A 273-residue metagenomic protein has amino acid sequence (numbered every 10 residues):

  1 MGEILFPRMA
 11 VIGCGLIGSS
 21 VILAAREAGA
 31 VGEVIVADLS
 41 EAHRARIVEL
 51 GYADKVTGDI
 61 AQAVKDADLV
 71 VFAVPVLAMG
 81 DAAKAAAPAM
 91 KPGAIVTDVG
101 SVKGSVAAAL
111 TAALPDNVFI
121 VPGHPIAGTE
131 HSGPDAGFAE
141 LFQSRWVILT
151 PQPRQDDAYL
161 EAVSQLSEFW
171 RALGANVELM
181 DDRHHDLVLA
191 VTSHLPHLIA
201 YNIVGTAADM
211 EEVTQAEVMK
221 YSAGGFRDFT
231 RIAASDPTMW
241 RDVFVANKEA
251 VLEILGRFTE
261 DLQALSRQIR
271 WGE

Functional and structural regions predicted by a protein language model:
M1-K65: NAD(P)+-binding Rossmann beta1-loop-alpha1 motif at the extreme N-terminus of oxidoreductases
E33, K55, I95, F119 (+1 more regions): Conserved beta-strand segments of alpha/beta enzyme cores
L39-S40, V74, V99-S101: Short beta->alpha hinge that forms the Motif I/post-I loop of the SAM-binding pocket
A42-H43, A78, K103-V106: Conserved short alpha-helix immediately C-terminal to the canonical SAM/SAH-binding motif I of Rossmann-like
I60-T97: Rossmann-like NAD(P)-binding element
A82-D135: Rossmann-like NAD(P)(H) cofactor-binding subdomain of soluble oxidoreductases
F142-R231: Internal alpha-helical scaffold of NAD(P)-dependent oxidoreductase catalytic cores
Q215-E273: Interdomain hinge/lid region at the active-site interface of Rossmann-like NAD(P)-dependent oxidoreductases
